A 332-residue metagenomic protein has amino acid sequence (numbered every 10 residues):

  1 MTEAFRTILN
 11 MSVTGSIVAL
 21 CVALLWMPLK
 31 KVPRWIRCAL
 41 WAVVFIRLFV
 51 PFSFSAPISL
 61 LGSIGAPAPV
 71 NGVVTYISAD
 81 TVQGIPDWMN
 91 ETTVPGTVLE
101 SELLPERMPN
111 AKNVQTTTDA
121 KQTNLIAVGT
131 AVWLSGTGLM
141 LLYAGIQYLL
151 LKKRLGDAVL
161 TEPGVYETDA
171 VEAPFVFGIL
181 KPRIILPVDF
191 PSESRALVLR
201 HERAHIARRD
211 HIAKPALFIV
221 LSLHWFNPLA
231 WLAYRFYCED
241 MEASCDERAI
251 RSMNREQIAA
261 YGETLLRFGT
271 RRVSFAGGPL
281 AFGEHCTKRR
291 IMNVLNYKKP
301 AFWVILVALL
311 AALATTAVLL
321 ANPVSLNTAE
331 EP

Functional and structural regions predicted by a protein language model:
M1-L142, I146, I179, T287 (+1 more regions): Hydrophobic membrane-embedded segments
W35, L142-E162, V198, A230-Y237: Transmembrane-cytosolic junction motif
A42-S53, K299-S325: Internal/C-terminal transmembrane anchor helices
V43-V50, D157-P174, A243-R251: Membrane-cytosol interface motif
L48, K181, A216-W231, V273: Hydrophobic, aromatic-rich membrane-embedded alpha-helical segments
A170-E193: Active-site scaffold of zinc-dependent metalloenzymes
A196-L217, E242-E247: Active-site recognition of the HExxH zinc-binding catalytic motif
A207-R208, L232-R289: Short helix/loop segments within enzyme catalytic domains that coordinate or immediately flank catalytic cofactors
